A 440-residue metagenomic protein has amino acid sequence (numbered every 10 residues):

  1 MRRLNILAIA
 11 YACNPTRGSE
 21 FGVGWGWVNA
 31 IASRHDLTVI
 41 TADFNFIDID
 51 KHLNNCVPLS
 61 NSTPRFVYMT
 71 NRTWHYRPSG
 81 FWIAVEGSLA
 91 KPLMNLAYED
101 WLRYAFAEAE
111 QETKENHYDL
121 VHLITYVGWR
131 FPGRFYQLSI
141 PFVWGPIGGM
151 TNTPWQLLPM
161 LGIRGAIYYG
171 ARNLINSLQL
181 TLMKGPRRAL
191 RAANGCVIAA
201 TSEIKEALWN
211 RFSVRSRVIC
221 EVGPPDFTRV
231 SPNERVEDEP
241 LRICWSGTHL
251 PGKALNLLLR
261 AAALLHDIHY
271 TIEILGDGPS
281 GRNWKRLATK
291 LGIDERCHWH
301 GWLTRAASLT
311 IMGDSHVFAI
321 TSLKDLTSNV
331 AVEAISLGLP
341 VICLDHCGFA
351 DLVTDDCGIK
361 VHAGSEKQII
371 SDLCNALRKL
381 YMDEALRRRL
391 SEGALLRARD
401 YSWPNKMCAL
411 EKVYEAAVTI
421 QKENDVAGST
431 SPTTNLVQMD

Functional and structural regions predicted by a protein language model:
L7, I147, R235-K253, L259-A262 (+1 more regions): Conserved donor-binding/catalytic core segment of Leloir-type glycosyltransferases
W144, I175-S231, D238: Donor nucleotide-sugar binding/catalytic pocket of nucleotide-sugar-dependent glycosyltransferases
K285-L303: Nucleotide-activated donor-binding/catalytic signature segment of Leloir-type glycosyltransferases, i.e., the conserved
R296, L386-D400, A409-K412, A416: A short, well-ordered alpha-helix in the C-terminal region of glycosyltransferases
W302-L303, T310-S315: Short alpha-helical donor nucleotide-sugar binding micro-motif in glycosyltransferases
V317, P340-C343, C347, V353 (+1 more regions): Short hydrophobic beta-strand element within catalytic cores of glycosyltransferases and related nucleotide-activated
L323: Aromatic "clamp/platform" in nucleotide-sugar-dependent glycosyltransferases that forms part of the donor/acceptor
A350-K379, A385-L386: Change "using UDP/GDP/dTDP sugars" to "using nucleotide sugars
